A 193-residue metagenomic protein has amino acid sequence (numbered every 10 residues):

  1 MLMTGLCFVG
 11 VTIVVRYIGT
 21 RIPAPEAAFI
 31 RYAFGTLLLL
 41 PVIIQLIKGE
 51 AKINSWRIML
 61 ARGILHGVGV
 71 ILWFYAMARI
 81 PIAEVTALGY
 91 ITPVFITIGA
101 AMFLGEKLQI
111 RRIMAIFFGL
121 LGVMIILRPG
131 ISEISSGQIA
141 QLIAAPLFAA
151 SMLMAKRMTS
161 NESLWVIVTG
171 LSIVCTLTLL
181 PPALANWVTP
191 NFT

Functional and structural regions predicted by a protein language model:
M1-T4, I43, K48-L72, S136-A144 (+1 more regions): Loop-to-transmembrane-helix transition segments
M3, I30-F34, R57-L65, I91 (+4 more regions): Hydrophobic residues within alpha-helical transmembrane segments of multi-pass solute transporters/permease subunits
G5-I13, L37-L40, G63, G67-I71 (+4 more regions): Hydrophobic/small/kink-forming positions within alpha-helical transmembrane segments of polytopic membrane proteins
I13-R16, A24, L39, E133-T193: Transmembrane alpha-helical segments that form core, pore/gating elements of small-molecule transporters/exporters
R16, F74, A100-A101, K156: Small-residue-mediated transmembrane helix hinge/kink sites in multi-pass secondary transporters
T20-E26, L72-G89, S160-L164: Structural motif at transmembrane-helix junctions in multi-pass transporters
Y75, T92-M114: C-terminal transmembrane-helix exit sites in multi-pass transporters
R111-R128, F148: Hydrophobic transmembrane alpha-helices of multi-pass small-molecule transport proteins
